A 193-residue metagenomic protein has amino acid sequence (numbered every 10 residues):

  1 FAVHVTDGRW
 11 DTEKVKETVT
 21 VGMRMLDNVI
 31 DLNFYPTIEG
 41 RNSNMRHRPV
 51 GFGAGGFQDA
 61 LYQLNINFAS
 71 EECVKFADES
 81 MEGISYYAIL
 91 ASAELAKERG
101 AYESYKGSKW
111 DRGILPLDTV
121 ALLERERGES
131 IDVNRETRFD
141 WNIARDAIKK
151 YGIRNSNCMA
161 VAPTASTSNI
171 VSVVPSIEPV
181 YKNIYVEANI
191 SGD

Functional and structural regions predicted by a protein language model:
F1-D193: Long, C-terminal-biased catalytic regions of enzyme "large/alpha" subunits
